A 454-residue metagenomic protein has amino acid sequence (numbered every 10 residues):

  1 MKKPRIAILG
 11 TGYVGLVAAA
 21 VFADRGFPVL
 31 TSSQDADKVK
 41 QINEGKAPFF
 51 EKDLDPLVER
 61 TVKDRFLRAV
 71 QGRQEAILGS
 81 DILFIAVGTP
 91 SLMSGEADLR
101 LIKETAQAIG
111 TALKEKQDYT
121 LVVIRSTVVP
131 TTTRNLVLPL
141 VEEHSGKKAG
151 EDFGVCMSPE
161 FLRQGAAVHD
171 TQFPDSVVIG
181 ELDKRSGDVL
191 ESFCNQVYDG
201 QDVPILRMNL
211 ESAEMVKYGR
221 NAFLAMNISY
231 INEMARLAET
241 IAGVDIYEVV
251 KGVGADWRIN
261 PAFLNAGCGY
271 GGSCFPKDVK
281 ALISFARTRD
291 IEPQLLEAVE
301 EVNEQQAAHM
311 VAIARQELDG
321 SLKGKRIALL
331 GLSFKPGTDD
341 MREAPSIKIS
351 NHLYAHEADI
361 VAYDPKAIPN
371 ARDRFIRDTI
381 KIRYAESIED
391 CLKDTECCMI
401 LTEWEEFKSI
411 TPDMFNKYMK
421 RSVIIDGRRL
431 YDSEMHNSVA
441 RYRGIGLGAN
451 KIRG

Functional and structural regions predicted by a protein language model:
M1-G454: Structural/interface elements that position substrates and couple domains in central-metabolism enzymes
